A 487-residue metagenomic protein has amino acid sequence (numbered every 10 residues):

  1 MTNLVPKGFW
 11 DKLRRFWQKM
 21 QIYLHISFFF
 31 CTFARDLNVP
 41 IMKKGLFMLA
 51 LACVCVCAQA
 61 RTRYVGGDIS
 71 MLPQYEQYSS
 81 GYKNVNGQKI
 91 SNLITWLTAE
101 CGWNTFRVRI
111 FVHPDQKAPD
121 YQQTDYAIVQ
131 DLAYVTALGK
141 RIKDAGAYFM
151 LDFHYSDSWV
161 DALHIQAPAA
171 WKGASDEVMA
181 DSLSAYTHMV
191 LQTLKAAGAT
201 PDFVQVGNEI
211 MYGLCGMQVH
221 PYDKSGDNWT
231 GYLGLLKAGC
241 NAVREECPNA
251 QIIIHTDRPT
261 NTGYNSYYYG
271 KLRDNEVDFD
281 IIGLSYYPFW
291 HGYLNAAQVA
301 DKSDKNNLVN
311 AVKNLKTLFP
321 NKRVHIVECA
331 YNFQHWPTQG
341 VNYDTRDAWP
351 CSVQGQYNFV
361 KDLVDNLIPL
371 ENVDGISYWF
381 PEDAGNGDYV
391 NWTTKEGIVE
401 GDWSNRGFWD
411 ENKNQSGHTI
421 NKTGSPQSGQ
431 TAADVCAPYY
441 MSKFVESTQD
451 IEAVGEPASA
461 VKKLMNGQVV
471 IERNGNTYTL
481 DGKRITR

Functional and structural regions predicted by a protein language model:
N3, K12, K19-I22, T32: Short, positively charged and aromatic/hydrophobic N-terminal segments
R61-L93: Boundary/entry segment of secreted carbohydrate-active catalytic domains
Y78, A162-L163, G216, T260-N275: Distinct, well-ordered alpha-helical segments
S91-I94, N249-Q251, G263-D344, V364-I368 (+1 more regions): Glycoside hydrolase catalytic-domain groove-lining segments
T98-Q251, D257-P259: Substrate-binding cleft and catalytic face of glycoside hydrolase catalytic domains, especially the flexible beta-alpha
N314, Q334-D362, N366, E371-S447: Aromatic-rich peripheral "rim/lid" segments of glycoside hydrolase catalytic domains that contact and position glycan
V445-Q468, R484: Residue-level detector of functionally pivotal "anchor" positions at catalytic/ligand-binding pockets or at interdomain
Y478-K483: Short, glycine-anchored, charge-dense loop/turn motifs used at functional sites
